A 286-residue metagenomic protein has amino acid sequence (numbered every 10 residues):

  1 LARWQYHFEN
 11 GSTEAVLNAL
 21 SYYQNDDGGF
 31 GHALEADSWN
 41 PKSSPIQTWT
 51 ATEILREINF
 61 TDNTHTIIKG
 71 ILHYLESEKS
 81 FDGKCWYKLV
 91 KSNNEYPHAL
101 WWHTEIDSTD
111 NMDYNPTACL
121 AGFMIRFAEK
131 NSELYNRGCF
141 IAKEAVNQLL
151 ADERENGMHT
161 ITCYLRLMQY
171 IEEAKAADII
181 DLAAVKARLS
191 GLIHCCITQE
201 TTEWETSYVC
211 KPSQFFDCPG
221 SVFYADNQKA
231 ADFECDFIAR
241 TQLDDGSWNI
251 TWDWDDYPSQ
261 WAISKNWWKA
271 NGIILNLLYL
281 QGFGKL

Functional and structural regions predicted by a protein language model:
L1-L286: Preference for long, amphipathic alpha-helical scaffolds in soluble/luminal domains and all-alpha bundles
